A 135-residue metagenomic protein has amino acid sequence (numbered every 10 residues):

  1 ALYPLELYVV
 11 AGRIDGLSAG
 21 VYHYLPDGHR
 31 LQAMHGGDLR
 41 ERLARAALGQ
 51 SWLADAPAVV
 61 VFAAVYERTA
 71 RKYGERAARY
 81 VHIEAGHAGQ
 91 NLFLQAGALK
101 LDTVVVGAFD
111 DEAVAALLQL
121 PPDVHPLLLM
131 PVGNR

Functional and structural regions predicted by a protein language model:
A1-D55, L117: N-terminal amphipathic, basic helical "cap/leader" segment at the start of enzyme domains
L7, V60-F62, Y66-R68, Y73-A113: Small-aliphatic-rich amphipathic alpha-helix that forms the alpha element of a beta-alpha
G12-I14, V65, R135: Solvent-exposed coil/turn segments that connect beta secondary-structure elements in extracytoplasmic/periplasmic
L17-S18, D55-P57, L101, V124-H125: Short coil/turn connectors at secondary-structure junctions
G20, G86, V132-G133: Glycine-centered structural positions embedded in regular secondary structure
H23, V59-V61, L129-P131: Conserved hydrophobic/aromatic beta-strand scaffold that supports enzyme active sites
G28, R40, Q50, A70 (+2 more regions): Generic secondary-structure boundary/loop-capping signal
Q119-R135: A glycine-rich helix N-cap at a beta->alpha junction
